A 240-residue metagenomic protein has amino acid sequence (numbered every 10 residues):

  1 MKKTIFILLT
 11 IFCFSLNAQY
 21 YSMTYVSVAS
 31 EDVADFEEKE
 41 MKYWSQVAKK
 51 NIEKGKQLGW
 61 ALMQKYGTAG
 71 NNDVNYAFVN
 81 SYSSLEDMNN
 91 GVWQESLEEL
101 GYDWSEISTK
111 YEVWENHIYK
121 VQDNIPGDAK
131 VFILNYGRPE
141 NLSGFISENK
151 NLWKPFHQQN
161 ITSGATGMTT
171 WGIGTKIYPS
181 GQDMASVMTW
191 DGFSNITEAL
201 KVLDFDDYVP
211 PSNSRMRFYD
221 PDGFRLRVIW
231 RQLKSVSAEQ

Functional and structural regions predicted by a protein language model:
M1-I5, E99-L100: Non-cleavable N-terminal signal-anchor transmembrane helices
K3-L16: Sec-dependent N-terminal signal peptides
A18-Q240: Short S/T/G/P-rich N-terminal loop/turn motif that feeds into the first structured element of a domain
